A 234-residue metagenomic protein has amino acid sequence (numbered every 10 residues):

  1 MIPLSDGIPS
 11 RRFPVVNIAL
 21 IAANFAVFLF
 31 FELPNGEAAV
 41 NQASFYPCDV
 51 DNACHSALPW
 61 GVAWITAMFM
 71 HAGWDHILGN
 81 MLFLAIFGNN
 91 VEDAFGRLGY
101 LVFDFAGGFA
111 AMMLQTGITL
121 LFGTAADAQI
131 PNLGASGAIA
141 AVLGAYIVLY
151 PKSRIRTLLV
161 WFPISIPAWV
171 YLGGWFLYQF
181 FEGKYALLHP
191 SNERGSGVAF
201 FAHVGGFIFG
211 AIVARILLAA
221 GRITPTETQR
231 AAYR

Functional and structural regions predicted by a protein language model:
M1-R234: A detector for small-residue-rich transmembrane helices and their helix-helix packing motifs
